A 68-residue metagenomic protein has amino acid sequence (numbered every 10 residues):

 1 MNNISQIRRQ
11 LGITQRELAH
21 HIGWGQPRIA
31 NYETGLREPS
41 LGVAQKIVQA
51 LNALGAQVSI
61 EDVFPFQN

Functional and structural regions predicted by a protein language model:
M1-Q10, E17, H21, V58: A short, Lys/Arg-rich alpha-helix, primarily the initiator
S5, A19, A30-N31, Q45-V48 (+1 more regions): Key DNA-contacting residues within the recognition helix of helix-turn-helix
W24-P39: Recognition helix of helix-turn-helix/homeodomain-like DNA-binding domains that insert into the DNA major groove
G42-I60: DNA major-groove recognition helix of helix-turn-helix/homeodomain DNA-binding modules
V58-N68: Short amphipathic recognition helices of helix-turn-helix/homeodomain-type DNA-binding modules
